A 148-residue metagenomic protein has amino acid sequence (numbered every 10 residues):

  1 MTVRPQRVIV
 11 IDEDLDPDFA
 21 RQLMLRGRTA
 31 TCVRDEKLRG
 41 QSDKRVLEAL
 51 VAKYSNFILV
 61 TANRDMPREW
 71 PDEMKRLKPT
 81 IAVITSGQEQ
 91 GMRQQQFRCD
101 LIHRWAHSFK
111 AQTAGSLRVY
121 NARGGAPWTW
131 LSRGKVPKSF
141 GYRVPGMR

Functional and structural regions predicted by a protein language model:
M1-A52: Long, hydrophobic N-terminal alpha-helical segment
M1-V8, R21, L25, K44 (+1 more regions): Acidic, PIN/NYN-like endoribonuclease modules and their adjacent C-terminal/linker elements
R4-Q6, V33-D35, N56-T61, M92-Q95: Short linear motifs at secondary-structure transitions and domain/linker junctions
I11-E13, T61, T85: Short beta-strand/turn micro-motifs composed of small residues that flank or help shape donor/cofactor-binding pockets
R28, S55-F57, P79: Short glycine/serine/threonine/alanine-rich loop segments
T31, I58-V60, A82-V83, R118: Hydrophobic/aromatic beta-strand patches that form the interior of the parallel beta-sheet core in alpha/beta enzyme
K37, R64-D65, Q88: Conserved beta-strand edge residues that scaffold enzyme active sites
D43, L50-M74: Acidic, metal-binding active-site segment of PIN/NYN-like and related structure-specific nucleases
